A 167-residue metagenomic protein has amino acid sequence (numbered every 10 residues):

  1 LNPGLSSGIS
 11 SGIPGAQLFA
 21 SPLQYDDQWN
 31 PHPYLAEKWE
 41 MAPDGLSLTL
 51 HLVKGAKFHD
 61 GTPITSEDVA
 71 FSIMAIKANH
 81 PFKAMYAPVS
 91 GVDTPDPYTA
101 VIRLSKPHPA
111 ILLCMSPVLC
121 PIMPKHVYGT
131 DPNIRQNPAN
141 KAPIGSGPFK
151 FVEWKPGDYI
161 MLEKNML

Functional and structural regions predicted by a protein language model:
L1-G4, N30-H32, H59, A110-L113 (+1 more regions): Short, solvent-exposed loop/turn elements at domain surfaces
L1-P43, M74, M85, I144: N-terminal lobe/hinge region of extracytoplasmic solute-binding protein
Q17, Y34-A36, P43-S47, I64 (+4 more regions): Extracytoplasmic
L23, E37-E40, D93, K150-V152 (+1 more regions): Conserved positions in beta-strands of structured domains
D26, N30, P117-L167: Gly/Pro-rich hinge or "lid" segments in bacterial periplasmic/extracellular proteins
W29, G55-K57, F71, I76-A78 (+2 more regions): Solvent-exposed loop/turn segments at secondary-structure junctions within structured extracellular/periplasmic domains
E37-F82, P95, V101: Aromatic- and charge-enriched surface segment that lines or borders ligand/interaction sites
E40, H51, A84-Y128, E153-K155: Surface-exposed binding/hinge segments that line and control ligand-binding clefts or catalytic entry sites
